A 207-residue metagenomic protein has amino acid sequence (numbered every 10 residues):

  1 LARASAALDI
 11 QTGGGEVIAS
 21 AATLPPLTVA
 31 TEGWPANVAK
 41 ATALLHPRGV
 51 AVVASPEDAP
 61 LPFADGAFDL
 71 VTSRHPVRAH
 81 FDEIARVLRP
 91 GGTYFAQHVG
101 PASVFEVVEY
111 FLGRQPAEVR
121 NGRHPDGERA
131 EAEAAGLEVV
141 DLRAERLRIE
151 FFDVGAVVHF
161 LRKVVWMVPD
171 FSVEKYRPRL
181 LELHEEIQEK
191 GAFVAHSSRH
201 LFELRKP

Functional and structural regions predicted by a protein language model:
L1, A22, V87-L88: A generic alpha-to-beta junction signature in SAM-dependent methyltransferases
S5-P60: Class I SAM-dependent methyltransferase SAM/SAH-binding core
T12-G15, R74-H80: Short beta->alpha connector loops
D58-L70: A short acidic, Gly/Pro-enriched loop at the edge of an enzyme's catalytic core that lines a small-molecule cofactor
D69, R74-H75, Q97: Residues lining the SAM
A79-F95: A short glycine-rich, Lys/Arg-flanked "PGG" loop and its adjoining helix->strand segment in the class I
T93-R123: Conserved class I S-adenosyl-L-methionine
A135-P207: Conserved Class I S-adenosyl-L-methionine
